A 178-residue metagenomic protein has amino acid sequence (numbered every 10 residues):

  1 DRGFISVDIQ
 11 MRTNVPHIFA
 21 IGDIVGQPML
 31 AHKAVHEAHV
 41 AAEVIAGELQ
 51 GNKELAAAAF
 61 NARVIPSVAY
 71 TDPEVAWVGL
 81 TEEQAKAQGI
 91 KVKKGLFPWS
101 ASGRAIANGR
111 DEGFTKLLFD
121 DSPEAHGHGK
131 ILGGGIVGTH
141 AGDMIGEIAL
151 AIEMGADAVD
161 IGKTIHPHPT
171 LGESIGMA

Functional and structural regions predicted by a protein language model:
D1-E54: FAD-site-proximal beta/loop scaffold in flavoenzymes
Q10-T13, A57, H140, E153: A generic short alpha-helical patch detector that favors 3-5-residue windows in or near N-terminal regions
R12-T13, H17, N61-A62, N108-R110: Solvent-exposed alpha-helices and their adjacent loops that cap or buttress functional pockets in soluble metabolic
P28-V35, E43, E48-Q84: Rossmann-like dinucleotide-binding cores of NAD(P)H-dependent redox enzymes
I65, Y70-A178: Flexible, glycine-rich terminal cap/loop adjacent to redox cofactors in electron-transfer oxidoreductases
